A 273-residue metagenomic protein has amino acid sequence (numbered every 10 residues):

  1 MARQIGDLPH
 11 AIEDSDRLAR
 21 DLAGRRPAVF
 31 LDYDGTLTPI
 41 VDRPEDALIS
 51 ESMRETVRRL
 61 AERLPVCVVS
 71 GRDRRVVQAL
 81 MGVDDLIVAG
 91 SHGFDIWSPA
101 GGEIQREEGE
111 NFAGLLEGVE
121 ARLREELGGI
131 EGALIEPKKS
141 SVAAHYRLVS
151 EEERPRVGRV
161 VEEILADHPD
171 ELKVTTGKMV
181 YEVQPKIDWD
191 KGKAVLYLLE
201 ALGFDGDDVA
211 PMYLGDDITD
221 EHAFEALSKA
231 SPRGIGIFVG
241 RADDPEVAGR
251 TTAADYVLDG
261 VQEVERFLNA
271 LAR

Functional and structural regions predicted by a protein language model:
A2-A11, G24, R106, G192-R273: Mg2+-dependent phosphoryl-transfer enzymes with acidic/Ser/Thr/Gly-rich catalytic loops
P9-R25, R75-M81: Short amphipathic alpha-helices and their capping/turn segments at secondary-structure boundaries
L22-R43, V68, V195: Asp-based phosphoryl-transfer active-site loop
A23, V29, S52, T56-R63 (+1 more regions): A short, Lys/Arg-enriched amphipathic alpha-helix followed by its capping loop at the start of a domain
P27-V29, D85-L86, P211: The start of beta-strands in P-loop NTPase/AAA+ ATPase cores
T36, R74, T219: Conserved Rossmann-like nucleotide-cofactor binding loop
L48-K138: Active-site phosphate-binding/coordination module
R122, I130, E136-L214, I218-L227 (+1 more regions): Conserved acidic, metal-coordinating active-site core of Asp-based, Mg2+-dependent phosphoryl-transfer enzymes
